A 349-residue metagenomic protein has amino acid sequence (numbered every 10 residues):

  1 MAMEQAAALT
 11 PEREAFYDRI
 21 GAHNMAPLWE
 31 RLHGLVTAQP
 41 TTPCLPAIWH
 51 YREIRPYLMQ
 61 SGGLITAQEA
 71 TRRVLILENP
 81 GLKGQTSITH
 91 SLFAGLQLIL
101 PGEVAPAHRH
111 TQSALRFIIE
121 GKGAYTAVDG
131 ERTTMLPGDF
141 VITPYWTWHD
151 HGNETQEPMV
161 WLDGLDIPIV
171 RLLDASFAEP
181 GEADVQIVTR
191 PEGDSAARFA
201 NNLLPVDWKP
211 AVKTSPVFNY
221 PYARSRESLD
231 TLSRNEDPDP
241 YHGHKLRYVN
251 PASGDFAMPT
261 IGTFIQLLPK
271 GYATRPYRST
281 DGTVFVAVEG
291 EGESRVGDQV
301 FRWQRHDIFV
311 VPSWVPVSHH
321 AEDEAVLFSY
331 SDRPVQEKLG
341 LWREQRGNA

Functional and structural regions predicted by a protein language model:
A2-T10, A15-A22, A26-G34, A38-P40 (+4 more regions): Charged, cofactor-coupling segments
A2-T89, E179, Q186-T260, F264: A short, N-terminal "cap"/entry segment at the start of jelly-roll beta-barrel domains of the cupin/DSBH fold
Q85-I88, V104-H110, N153, A257-M258 (+2 more regions): Short histidine-centered beta-strand/loop micro-motifs that create catalytic or ligand/metal-coordination sites
Q97, L115-F117, I142, Q156-A175 (+3 more regions): A short hydrophobic beta-strand segment most commonly corresponding to one strand of the jelly-roll/cupin
L100-P137, P144-T147, R278-R305: A short beta-strand-loop-beta hairpin characteristic of the jelly-roll/cupin
V128, T134-T155, W161-D166, V296 (+2 more regions): Conserved metal-binding segment of the jelly-roll/cupin
V141-F199: Contiguous mid-protein beta-loop-alpha structural module that forms a pocket-lining wall or clamp of enzyme active
G262-I265, P269-T274, T283-V286, G292-E293: Eukaryotic modular interaction domains in large regulatory/scaffold proteins
